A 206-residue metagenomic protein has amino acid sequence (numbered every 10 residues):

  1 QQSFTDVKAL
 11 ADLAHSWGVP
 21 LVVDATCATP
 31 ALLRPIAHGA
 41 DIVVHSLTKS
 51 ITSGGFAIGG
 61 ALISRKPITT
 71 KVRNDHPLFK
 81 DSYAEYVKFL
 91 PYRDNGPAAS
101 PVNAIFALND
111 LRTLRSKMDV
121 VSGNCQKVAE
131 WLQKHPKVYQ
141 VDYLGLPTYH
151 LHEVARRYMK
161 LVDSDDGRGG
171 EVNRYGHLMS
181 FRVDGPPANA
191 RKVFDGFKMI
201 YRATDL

Functional and structural regions predicted by a protein language model:
Q1-H135, Y139-D142: Conserved PLP-enzyme active-site core in the AAT-like
V138-L206: Conserved C-terminal alpha-helix-loop-beta "cap" of PLP-dependent enzymes that closes/shapes the active-site mouth
